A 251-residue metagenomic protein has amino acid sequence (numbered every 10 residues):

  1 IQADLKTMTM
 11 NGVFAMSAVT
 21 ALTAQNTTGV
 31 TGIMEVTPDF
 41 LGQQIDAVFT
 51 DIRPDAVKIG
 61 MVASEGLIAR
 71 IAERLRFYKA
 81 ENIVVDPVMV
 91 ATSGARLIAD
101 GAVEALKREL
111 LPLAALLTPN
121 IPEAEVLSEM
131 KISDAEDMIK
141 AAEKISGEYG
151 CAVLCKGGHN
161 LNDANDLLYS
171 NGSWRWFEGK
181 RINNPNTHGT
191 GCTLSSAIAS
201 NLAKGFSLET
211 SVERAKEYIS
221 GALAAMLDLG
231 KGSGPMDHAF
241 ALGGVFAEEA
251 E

Functional and structural regions predicted by a protein language model:
A3-T92: Conserved N-terminal subdomain of the carbohydrate kinase-like
G12-F14, R175, N201-A215: Phosphate-handling active-site elements
I59-G60, A95, K156, T187: Glycine- and other small-residue-rich loops at beta-strand/loop junctions that grip anionic moieties
G66-Y78, C151, N165, S173 (+1 more regions): Nucleotide and nucleotide-moiety/phosphate-recognizing core
D100-W174: Conserved phosphate/ATP/ADP-binding segment of small-molecule kinases
E125-V126, N184-L208: Short, small-residue alpha-helix embedded
W174-H188: Short pre-catalytic strand/loop immediately N-terminal to key active-site residues, enriched for Gly-Thr
E209-E251: Charged C-terminal helix
